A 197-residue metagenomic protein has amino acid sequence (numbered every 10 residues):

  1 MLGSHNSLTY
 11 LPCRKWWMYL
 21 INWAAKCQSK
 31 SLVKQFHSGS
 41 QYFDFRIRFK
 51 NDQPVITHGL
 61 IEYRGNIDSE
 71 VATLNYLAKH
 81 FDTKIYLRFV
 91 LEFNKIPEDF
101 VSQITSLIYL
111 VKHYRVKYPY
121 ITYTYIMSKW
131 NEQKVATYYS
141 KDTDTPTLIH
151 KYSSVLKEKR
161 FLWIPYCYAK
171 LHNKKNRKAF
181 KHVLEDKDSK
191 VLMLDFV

Functional and structural regions predicted by a protein language model:
M1-S38, Y42, N51-A78, K84-Y86 (+3 more regions): Long, acidic (Asp/Glu-rich), low-complexity accessory segments flanking structured domains
R46: A motif-centric signal for short, conserved binding hotspots located in accessible loops or intrinsically disordered
F49, L91-K95, M127-K129: Active-site-proximal loop/turn and secondary-structure-junction residues that shape catalytic pockets, frequently
T73-Y114: A contiguous, well-structured "functional interface" segment within a domain
E98-Y166: Active-site-adjacent pocket scaffolds in enzyme catalytic domains
